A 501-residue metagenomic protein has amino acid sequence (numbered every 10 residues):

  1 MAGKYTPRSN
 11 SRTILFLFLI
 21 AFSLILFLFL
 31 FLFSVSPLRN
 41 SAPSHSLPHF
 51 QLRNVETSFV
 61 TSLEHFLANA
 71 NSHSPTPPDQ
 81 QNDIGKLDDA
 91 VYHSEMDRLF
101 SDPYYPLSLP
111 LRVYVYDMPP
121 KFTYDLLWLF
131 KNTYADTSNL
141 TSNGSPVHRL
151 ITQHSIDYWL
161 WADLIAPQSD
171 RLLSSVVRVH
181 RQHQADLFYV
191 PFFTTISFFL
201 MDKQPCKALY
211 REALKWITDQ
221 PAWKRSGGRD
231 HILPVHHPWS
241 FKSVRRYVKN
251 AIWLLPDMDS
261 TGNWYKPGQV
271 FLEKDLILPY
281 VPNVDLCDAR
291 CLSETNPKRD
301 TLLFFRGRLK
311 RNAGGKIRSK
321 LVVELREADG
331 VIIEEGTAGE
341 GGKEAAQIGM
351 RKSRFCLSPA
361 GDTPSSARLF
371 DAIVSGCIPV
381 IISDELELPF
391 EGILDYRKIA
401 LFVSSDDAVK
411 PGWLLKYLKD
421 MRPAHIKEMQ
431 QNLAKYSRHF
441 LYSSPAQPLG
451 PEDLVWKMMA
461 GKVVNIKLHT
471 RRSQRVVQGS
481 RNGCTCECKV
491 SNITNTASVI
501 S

Functional and structural regions predicted by a protein language model:
A2-E340, A346, R351, Q431-A434 (+1 more regions): Juxtamembrane luminal stem/stalk of type II transmembrane Golgi/ER carbohydrate-processing enzymes
A345-L441: Catalytic binding pocket for nucleotide-activated donors in carbohydrate/polymer assembly enzymes
